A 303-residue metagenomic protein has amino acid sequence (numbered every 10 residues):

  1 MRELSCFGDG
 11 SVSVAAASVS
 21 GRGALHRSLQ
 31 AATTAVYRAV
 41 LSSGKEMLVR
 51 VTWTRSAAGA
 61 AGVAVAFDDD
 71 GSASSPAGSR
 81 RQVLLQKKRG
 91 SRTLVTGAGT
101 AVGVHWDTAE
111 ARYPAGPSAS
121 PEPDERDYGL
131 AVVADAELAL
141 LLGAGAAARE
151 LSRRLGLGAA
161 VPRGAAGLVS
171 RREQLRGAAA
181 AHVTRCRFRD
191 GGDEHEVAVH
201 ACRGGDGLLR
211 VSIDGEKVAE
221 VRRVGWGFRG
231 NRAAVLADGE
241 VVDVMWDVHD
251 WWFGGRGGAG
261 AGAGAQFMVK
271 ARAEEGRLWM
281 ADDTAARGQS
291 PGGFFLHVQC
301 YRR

Functional and structural regions predicted by a protein language model:
M1-A178, G260-R303: Plant-biased intrinsically disordered, low-complexity terminal regulatory segments
A35-A39, R92-V95, H182-D190, R232-L236: Short acidic-hydrophobic surface loop/beta-edge motif
K45-V49, V104-T108, G191-A198, D214-V218: Charged, amphipathic alpha-helical segments
A57-A61, D124-R126, A181-H182, R203-G207 (+1 more regions): A short, compositionally biased
R89-W106, E110-A111, V218-G230, V235-L236 (+1 more regions): A cross-kingdom feature marking solvent-exposed beta-strand/loop segments within repeated, beta-rich binding/scaffold
V169-C202, S212: Extracellular secretory-pathway ectodomains of glycoproteins
H195-D243: Extended serine/threonine-enriched, polar tracts that run as long, contiguous segments within proteins
A219, N231-W252, G258-G276: Short, solvent-exposed cationic patches
